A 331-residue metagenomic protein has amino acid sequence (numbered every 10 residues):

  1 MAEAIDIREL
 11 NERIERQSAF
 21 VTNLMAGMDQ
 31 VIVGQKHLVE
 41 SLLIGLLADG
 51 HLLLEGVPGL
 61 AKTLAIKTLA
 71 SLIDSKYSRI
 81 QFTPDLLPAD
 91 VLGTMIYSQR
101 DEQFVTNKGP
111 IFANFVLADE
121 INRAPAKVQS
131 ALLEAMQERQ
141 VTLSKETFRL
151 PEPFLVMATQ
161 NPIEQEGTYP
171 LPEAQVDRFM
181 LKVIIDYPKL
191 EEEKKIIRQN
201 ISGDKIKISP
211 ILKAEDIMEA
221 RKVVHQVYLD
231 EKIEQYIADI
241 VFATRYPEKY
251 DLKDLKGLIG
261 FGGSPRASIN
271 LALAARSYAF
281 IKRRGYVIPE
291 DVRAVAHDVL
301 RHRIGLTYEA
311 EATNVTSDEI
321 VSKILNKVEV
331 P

Functional and structural regions predicted by a protein language model:
M1-I14, P247-P331: C-terminal engagement/docking regions of AAA+ P-loop ATPases
L10-S18, V31, T168-Y169, K182-D254 (+4 more regions): Conserved C-terminal "switch" segment of AAA+ ATPases
R13-L60, F242: Pre-Walker A (pre-P-loop) alpha-helix and adjacent loop at the N terminus of AAA/AAA+ ATPase modules, a conserved
L46-T83: Walker A/P-loop
V57, V91, T159: P-loop (Walker A) phosphate-binding loop of NTP-binding proteins
L86-F115: Short glycine-rich substrate-engagement loop in P-loop NTPases that contacts/grips substrate
A89, F112-Q137, P151, E166-Q175 (+1 more regions): Conserved AAA+/SF3 P-loop NTPase catalytic/coupling segment centered on the Walker-B
V105-N114, L143-Q160, L171-M180: AAA+/SF3 P-loop NTPase mechanochemical coupling elements
